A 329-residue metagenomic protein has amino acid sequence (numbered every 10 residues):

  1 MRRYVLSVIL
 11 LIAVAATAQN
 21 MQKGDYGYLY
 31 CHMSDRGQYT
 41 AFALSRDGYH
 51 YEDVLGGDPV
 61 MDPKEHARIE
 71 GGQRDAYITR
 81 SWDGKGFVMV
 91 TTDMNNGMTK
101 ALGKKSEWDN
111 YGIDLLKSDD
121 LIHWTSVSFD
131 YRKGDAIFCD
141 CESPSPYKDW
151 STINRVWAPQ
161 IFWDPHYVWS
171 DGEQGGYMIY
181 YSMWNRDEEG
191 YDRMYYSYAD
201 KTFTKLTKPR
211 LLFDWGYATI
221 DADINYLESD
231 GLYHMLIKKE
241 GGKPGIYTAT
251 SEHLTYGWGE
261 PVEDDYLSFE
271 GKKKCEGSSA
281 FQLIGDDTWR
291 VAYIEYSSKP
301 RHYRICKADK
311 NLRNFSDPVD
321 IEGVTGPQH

Functional and structural regions predicted by a protein language model:
M1-Y4: Positively charged n-region of N-terminal signal peptides that target proteins for export
L10-A18: Hydrophobic h-region of N-terminal signal peptides that target proteins for export in Gram-negative bacteria
Q19-H329: Carbohydrate-active catalytic/glycan-binding domains of CAZyme proteins, especially the secreted or lumenal ectodomains
